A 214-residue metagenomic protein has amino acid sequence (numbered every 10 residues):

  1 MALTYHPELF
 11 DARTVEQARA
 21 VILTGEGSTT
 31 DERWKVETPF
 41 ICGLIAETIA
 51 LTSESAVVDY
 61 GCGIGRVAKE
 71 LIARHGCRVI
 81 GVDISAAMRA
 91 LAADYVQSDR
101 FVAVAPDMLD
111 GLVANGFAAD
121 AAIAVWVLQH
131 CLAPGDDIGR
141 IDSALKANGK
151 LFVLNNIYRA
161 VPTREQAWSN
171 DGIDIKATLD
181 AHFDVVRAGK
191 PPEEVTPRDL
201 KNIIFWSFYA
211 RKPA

Functional and structural regions predicted by a protein language model:
M1-E26: N-terminal, positively charged/glycine-rich alpha-helical extensions of SAM-dependent methyltransferases
E26-G43: Conserved SAM-binding loop and adjacent beta-strand
E54-G63: Conserved class I S-adenosyl-L-methionine
I64-D110: Class I SAM-dependent methyltransferase SAM/SAH-binding core
L112-A122: A short acidic, Gly/Pro-enriched loop at the edge of an enzyme's catalytic core that lines a small-molecule cofactor
D120-A133: A short SAM/SAH-binding and catalytic strip from SAM-dependent methyltransferases
D136-A147: A short glycine-rich, Lys/Arg-flanked "PGG" loop and its adjoining helix->strand segment in the class I
N148-N156: Conserved beta-strand signature within the Rossmann-like core of class I S-adenosyl-L-methionine
